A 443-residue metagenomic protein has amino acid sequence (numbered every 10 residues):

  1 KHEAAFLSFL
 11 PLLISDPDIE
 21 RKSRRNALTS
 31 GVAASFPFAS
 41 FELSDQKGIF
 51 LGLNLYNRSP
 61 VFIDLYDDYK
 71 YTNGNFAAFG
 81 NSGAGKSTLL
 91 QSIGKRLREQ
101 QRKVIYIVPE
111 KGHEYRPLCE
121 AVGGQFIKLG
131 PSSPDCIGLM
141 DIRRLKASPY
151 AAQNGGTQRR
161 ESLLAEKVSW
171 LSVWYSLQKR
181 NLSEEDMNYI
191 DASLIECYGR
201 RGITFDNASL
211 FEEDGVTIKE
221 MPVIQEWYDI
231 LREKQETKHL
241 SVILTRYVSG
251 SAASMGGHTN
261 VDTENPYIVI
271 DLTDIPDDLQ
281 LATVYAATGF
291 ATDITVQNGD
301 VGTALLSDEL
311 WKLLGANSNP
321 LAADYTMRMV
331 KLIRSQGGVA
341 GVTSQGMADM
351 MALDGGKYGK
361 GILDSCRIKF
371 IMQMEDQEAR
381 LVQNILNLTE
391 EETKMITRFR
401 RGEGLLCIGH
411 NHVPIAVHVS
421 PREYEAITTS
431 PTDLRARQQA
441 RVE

Functional and structural regions predicted by a protein language model:
E3-S40, G80-G83, M350-E443: C-terminal regions of RecA-like/P-loop NTPase motor modules
A4-V61, R116, E120-G124, P131-S133 (+4 more regions): P-loop NTPase motor domains
S59, Y66-R96, K103-E114, G123-P134 (+2 more regions): Conserved P-loop NTPase motor cores
F62, K128, P414-A416: A sequence-level detector of short linear motifs
D64, G74, G138-D141, S148-A151 (+5 more regions): Short conserved micro-motifs at the rims of enzyme active sites and ligand-binding pockets
